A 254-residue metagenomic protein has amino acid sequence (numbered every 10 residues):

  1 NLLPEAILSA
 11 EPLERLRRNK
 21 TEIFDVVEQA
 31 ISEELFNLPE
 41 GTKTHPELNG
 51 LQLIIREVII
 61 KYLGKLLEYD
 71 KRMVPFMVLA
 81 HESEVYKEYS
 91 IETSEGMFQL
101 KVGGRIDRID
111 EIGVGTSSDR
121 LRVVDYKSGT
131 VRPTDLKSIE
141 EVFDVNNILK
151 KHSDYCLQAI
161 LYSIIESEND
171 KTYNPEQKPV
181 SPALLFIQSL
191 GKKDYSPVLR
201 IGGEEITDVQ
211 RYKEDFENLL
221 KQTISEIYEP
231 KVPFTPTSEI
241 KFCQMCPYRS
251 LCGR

Functional and structural regions predicted by a protein language model:
N1-R254: RecB-family 4Fe-4S metal-dependent nuclease core
